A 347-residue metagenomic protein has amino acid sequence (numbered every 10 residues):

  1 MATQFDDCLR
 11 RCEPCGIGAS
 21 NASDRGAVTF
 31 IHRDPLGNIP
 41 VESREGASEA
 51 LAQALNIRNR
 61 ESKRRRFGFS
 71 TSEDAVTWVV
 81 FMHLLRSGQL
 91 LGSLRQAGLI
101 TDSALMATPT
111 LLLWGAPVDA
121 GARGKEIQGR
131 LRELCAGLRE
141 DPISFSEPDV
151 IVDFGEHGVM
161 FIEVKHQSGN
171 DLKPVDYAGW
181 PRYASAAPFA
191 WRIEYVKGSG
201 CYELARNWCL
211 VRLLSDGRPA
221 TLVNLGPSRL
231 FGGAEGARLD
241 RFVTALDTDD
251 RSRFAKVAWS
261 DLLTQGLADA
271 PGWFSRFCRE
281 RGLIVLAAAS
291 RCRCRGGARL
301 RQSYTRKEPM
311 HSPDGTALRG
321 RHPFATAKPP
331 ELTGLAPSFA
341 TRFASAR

Functional and structural regions predicted by a protein language model:
M1-A116, C292-R321, P329-L332, R342-R347: Nuclease-adjacent, charged terminal/linker segments that flank catalytic cores
G16, M82-L84, V152-E156, K165-S168 (+1 more regions): Short, flexible loop/turn elements at secondary-structure junctions
S72-V76, I143, V196-L204: Phosphate/oxyanion-binding active-site loops and adjacent basic polyanion-contact surfaces
F81, G92-S93, L172-P174, F231-R241: A short acidic (Asp/Glu
S103-H157: Active-site metal-binding core of divalent-cation-utilizing nuclease and nuclease-like domains
V152-F161, G169, R212-R218: Active-site beta-strand-loop-beta-strand hairpin of nuclease catalytic cores that positions key catalytic residues
D171-L225: Acidic, metal/cofactor-coordinating or nucleic-acid-engaging core segments within structured domains
C209-L213, G217-F324, L332-F343, R347: Non-catalytic C-terminal interaction segments of nucleic acid-processing enzymes
